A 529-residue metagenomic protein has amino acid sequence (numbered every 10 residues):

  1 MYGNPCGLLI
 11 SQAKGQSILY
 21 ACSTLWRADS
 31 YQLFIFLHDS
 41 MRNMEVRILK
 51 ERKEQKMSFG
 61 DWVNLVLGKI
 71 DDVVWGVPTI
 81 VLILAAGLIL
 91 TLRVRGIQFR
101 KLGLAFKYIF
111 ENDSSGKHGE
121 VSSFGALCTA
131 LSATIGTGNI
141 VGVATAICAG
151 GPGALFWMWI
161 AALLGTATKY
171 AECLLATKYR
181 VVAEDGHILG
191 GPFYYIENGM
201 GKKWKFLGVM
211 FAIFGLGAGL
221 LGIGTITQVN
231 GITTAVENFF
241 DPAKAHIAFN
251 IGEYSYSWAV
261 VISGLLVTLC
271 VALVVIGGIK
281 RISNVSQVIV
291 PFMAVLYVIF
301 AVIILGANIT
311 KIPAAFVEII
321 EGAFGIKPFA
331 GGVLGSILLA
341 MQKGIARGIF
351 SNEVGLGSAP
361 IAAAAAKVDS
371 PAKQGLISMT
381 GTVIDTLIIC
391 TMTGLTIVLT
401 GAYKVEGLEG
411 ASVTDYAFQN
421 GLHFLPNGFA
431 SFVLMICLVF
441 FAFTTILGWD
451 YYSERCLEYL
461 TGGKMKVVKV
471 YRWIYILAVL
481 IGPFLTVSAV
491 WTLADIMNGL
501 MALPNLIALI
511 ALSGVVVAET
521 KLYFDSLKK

Functional and structural regions predicted by a protein language model:
L49, K53-T137, I147-A154, G165 (+2 more regions): N-terminal alpha-helical transmembrane segments of multi-pass membrane transport and channel/translocase proteins
F59-V63, R93-Q98, G138-V143, G219-I232 (+6 more regions): Transmembrane helix-loop junctions in multi-pass membrane proteins
L82-I89, V94-F106, V229-V236, W258-I320 (+2 more regions): Membrane-interface loop-to-helix entry segments
L90-T91, S132, A161-G186, F193 (+3 more regions): Helix-loop-helix module between adjacent transmembrane segments
T91, Y170-R180, E184, F300-E318 (+4 more regions): Extracellular/periplasmic helix-exit of transmembrane alpha-helices
G96-S123, T145-L155, W159, A167-K203 (+4 more regions): Flexible loop linkers connecting adjacent transmembrane helices in multi-pass alpha-helical membrane transporters
G116-A149, L175-G199, M210-I213, G217 (+1 more regions): Alpha-helical membrane segments and immediately flanking helix-loop junctions that form or couple to the substrate/ion
G277-K280, N284-Q287, F292-A364, Y416: Membrane-embedded translocation segments of transport machinery
